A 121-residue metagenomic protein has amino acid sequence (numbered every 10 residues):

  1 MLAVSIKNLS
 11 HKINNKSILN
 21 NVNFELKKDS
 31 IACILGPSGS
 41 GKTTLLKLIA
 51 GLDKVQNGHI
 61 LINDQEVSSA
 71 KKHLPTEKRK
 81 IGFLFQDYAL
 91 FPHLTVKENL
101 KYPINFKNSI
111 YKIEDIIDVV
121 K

Functional and structural regions predicted by a protein language model:
A32-C33, F83: Short beta-strand immediately N-terminal to the Walker A/P-loop
L35-P37: The feature captures the beta-strand-to-loop junction immediately N-terminal to the Walker
A50: Helix-to-loop junction immediately C-terminal to a conserved catalytic motif
G58-S69: Conserved ABC transporter NBD signature motif
Q65, N108-K121: Conserved ABC ATPase "signature" region
V67-G82: ABC ATPase NBD coupling module
L94-I113: ABC-type ATPase nucleotide-binding domains, specifically the catalytic core motifs of the NBD
